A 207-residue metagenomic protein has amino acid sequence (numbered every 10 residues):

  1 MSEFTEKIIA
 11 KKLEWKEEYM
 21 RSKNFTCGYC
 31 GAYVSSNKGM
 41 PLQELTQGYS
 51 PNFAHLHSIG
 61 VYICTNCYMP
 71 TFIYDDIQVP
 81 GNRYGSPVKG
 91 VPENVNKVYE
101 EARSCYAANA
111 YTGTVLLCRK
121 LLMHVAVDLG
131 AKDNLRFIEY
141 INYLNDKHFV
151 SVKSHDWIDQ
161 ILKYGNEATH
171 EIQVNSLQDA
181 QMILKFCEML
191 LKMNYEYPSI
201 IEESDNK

Functional and structural regions predicted by a protein language model:
M1-G81: N-terminal cysteine/histidine-rich coordination modules
N24, V61, N96-Y99, R119 (+6 more regions): Generic structural concept
M40-P41, L45, S58, D156-K163 (+1 more regions): Charge-enriched, short contiguous segments at helix-coil
H55-I138: Long, charge-rich boundary regions
P70-I73, H124-A131, K147-V150, Y164-E167 (+2 more regions): Amphipathic alpha-helical interaction surfaces
P80, V127-Y164: Short, charged amphipathic alpha-helical segments flanked by flexible coils
P92, S151, N206-K207: Generic structural signal for alpha-helix starts
A110-L117, K153, W157-Q160, D179: Residue-level detector of well-ordered alpha-helical segments, enriched for hydrophobic/aromatic packing positions
